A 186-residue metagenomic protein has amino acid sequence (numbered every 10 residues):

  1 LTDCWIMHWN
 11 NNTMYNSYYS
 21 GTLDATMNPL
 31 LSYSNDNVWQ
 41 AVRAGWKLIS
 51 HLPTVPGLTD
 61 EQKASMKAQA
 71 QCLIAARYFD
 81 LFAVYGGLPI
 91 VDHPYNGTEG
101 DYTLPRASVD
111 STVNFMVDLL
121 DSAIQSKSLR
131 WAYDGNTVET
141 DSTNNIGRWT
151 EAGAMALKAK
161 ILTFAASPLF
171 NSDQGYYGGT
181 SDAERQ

Functional and structural regions predicted by a protein language model:
L1-C4: Hydrophobic alpha-helical membrane-insertion signals
N10-Y85, D101-N114, D118-T143: Conserved, well-structured interaction surfaces
F82-A83, P89, F164-D173: Short coil/turn linking the two alpha-helices of tandem helical-hairpin repeats
P94-T98: Short edge-strand/loop segments of extracellular domains
I146-L157: Amphipathic alpha-helical protein-interaction segments enriched in hydrophobic
Y176-Y177: Alpha-helical repeat scaffolds
